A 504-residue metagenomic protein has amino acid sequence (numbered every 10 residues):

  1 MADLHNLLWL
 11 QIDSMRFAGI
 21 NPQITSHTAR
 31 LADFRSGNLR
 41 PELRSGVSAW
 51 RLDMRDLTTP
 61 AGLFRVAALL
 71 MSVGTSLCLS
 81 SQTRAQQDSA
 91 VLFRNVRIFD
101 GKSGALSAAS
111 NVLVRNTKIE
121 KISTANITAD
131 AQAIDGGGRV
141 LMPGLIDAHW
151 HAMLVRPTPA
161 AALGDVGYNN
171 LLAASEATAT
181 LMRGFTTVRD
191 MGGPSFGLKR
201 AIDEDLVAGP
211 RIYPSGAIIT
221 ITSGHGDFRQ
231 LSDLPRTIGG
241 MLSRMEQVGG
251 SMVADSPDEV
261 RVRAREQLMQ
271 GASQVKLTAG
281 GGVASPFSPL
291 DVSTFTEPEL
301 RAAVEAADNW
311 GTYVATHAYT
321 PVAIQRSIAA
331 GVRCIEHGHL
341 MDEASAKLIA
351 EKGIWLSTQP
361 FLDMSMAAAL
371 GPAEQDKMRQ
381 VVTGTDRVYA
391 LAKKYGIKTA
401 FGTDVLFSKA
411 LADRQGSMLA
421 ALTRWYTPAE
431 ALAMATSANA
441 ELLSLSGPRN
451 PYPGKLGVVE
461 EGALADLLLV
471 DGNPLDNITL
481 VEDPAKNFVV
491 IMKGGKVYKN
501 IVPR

Functional and structural regions predicted by a protein language model:
L4-L7, F34, L39: Short hydrophobic targeting helices and cationic amphipathic motifs that mediate membrane/organellar targeting
R65-C78: Bacterial N-terminal signal peptides
I98, K102-M142: Histidine-rich, glycine-flanked metal-binding segment
R139-E204, T222-P235, P298, V322 (+1 more regions): Metal-associated gating/positioning segment near the N- to mid-region
V166, S215, T222, T278-R387 (+4 more regions): Active-site core of metal-dependent hydrolases
G167, N309, Y313, T383-P474: His/Asp/Glu-enriched, well-ordered alpha-helical/loop segment that forms or immediately abuts the divalent-metal
D203-R326: Histidine/acidic-residue-rich, glycine-tolerant segments that coordinate divalent metal ions
